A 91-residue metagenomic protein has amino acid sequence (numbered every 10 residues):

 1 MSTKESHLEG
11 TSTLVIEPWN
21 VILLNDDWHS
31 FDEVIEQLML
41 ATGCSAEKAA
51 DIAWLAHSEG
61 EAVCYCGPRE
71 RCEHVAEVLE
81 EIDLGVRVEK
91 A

Functional and structural regions predicted by a protein language model:
M1-A91: Terminal domain-initiation and capping elements
